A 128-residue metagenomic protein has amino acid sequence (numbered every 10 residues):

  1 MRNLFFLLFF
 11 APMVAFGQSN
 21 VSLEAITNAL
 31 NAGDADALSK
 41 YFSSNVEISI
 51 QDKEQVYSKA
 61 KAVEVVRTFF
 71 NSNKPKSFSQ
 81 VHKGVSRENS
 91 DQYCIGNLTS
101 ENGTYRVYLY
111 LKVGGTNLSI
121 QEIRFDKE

Functional and structural regions predicted by a protein language model:
M1-S22: Bacterial Sec-dependent N-terminal signal peptides
S19-D34: Short, aromatic-enriched amphipathic alpha-helices that serve as compact interaction elements
L23-T27, K53, V66-R67: Extracellular low-complexity Ser/Thr/Asn/Gly-rich intrinsically disordered segments
D34-N45: Short, well-ordered alpha-helical segments enriched in acidic and aromatic residues
I48-Q55: A short gly/proline-enriched turn/hairpin at secondary-structure junctions
E64-G103: Surface-exposed, charged secondary-structure patches
T104-E128: Short beta-strand edge/turn micro-motifs at domain boundaries
